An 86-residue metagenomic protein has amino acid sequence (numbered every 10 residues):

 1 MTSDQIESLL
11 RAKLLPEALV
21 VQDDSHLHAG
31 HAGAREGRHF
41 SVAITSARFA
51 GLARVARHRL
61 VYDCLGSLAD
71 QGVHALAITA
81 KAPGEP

Functional and structural regions predicted by a protein language model:
M1-G33: N-terminal first-folded block
L15-E17, E36-F40, G72-L76: A generic structural signal for short beta-strands and their flanking turns/coil linkers
Q22, A43-T45, T79-K81: Solvent-exposed beta-strand sheet faces enriched in polar/charged residues
G30-S46: A short, structured beta-strand/loop element
R48-A50: A generic structural motif
L52-P86: C-terminal structural segments of small proteins and small subunits
